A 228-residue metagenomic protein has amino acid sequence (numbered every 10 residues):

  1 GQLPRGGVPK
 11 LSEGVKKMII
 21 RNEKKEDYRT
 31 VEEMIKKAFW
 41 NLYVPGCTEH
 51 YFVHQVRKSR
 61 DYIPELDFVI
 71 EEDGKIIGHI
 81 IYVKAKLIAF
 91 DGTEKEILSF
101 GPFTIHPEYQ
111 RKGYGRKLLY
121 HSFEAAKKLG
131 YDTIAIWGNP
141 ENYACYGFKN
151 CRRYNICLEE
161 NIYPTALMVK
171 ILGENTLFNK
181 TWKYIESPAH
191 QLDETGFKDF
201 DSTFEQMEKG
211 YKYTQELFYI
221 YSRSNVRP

Functional and structural regions predicted by a protein language model:
Q2-K17: Short, Lys/Arg-enriched N-terminal segments with co-localized hydrophobic residues within the first ~10-30 amino acids
I19-V31: A short beta-loop-alpha structural element at the N-terminal edge of CoA-dependent acyl/N-acetyltransferase catalytic
E32, F39-A89: Active-site rim helix/loop that mediates acceptor-substrate recognition in acyltransferases
L66, I70, G101-T104, Y131 (+1 more regions): Internal, conserved structured core segments that host functional sites
G92-P107: Conserved acetyl-CoA binding element of GNAT-fold acetyltransferases
E108-Y109, G113-H121, Y131: Conserved acetyl-CoA pyrophosphate-binding loop and the N-cap/start of the following alpha-helix in GNAT-like
K128-D132, G138-I162: Conserved active-site alpha-helix within GNAT-family acetyltransferase domains
T176-P228: Acidic/histidine-enriched, glycine/proline-rich intrinsically disordered or flexible terminal extensions
